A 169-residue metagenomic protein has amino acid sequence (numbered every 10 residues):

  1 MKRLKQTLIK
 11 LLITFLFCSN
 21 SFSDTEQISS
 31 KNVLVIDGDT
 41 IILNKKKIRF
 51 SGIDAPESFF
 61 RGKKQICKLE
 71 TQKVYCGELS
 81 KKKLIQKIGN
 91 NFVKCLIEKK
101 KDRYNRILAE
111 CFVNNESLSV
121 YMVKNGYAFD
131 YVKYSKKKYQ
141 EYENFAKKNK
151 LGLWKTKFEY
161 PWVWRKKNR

Functional and structural regions predicted by a protein language model:
K2-R169: Small beta-barrel nucleic-acid-binding modules, primarily SNase/OB-fold domains and secondarily Tudor-like barrels
